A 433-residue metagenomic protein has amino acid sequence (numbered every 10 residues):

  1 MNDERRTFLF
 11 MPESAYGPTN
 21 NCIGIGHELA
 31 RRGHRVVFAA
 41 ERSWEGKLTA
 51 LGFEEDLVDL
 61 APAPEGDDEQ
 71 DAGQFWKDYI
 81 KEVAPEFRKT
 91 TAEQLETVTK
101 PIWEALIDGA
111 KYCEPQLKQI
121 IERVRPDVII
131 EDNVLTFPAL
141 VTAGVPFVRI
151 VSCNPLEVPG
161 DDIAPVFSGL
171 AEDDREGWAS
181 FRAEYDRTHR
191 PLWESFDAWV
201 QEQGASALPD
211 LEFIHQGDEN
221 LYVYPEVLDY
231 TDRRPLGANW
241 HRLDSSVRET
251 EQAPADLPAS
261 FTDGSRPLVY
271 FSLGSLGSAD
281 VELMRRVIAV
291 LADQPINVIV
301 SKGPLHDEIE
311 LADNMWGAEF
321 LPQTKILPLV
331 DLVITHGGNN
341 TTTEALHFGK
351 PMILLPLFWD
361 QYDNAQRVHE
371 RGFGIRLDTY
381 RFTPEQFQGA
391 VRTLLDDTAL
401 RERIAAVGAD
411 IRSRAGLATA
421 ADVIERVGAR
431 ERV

Functional and structural regions predicted by a protein language model:
M1-A63: N-terminal subdomain of nucleotide-sugar transferases
G24-G26, D127, E131-D132, A318-R367: A donor-sugar binding/catalytic signature common to diverse glycosyltransferases and related nucleotide-sugar
E41, A183-L268, S275-L276, L305: A nucleotide-sugar donor-handling region in carbohydrate enzymes
D59-V124: Phosphate/nucleotide-donor binding subsite
T97-A179, V227: Conserved nucleotide-sugar donor-interacting segment of glycosyltransferase catalytic cores, predominantly GT-B
P295, K302-L321: Nucleotide-activated donor-binding/catalytic signature segment of Leloir-type glycosyltransferases, i.e., the conserved
W359-A390, A399-E402: Change "using UDP/GDP/dTDP sugars" to "using nucleotide sugars
P384-V433: C-terminal amphipathic helix plus adjacent low-complexity, charged tail appended to glycosyltransferase catalytic
